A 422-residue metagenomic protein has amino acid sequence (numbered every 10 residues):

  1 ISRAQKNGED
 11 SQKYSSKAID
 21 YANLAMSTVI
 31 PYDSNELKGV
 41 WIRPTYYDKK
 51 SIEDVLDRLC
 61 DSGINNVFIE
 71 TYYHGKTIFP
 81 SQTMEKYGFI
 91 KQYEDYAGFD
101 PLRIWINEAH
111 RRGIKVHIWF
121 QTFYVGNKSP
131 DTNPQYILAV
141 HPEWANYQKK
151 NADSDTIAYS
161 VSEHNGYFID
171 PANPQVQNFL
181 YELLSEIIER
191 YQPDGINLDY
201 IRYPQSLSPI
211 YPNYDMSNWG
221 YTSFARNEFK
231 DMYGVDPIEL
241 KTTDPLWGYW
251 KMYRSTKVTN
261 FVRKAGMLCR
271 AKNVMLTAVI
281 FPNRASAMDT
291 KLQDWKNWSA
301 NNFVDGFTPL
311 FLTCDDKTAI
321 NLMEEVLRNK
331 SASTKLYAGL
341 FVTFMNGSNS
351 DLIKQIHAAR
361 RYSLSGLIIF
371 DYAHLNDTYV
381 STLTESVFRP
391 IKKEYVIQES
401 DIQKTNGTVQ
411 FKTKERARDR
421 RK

Functional and structural regions predicted by a protein language model:
I1-N65, I69, V409-F411, E415-R421: Mature N-terminal, pre-catalytic/accessory segment of carbohydrate-active enzymes
N35-K38, Y47, I118-R190: Active-site-adjacent "subsite" loops/lids of carbohydrate-active enzymes
K38-Y47, M84-G98, S162-Y181, D244-V258 (+2 more regions): The substrate-binding groove and active-site-proximal loops of carbohydrate-active enzymes, especially glycoside
Y46-S62, F89-R112, T256-R263: Aromatic- and glycine-enriched glycan-recognition loops and surfaces that form the carbohydrate-binding subsites
S62-A97: Aromatic-lined carbohydrate-binding/catalytic grooves of carbohydrate-active enzymes
T77, Y211-G347: Glycoside hydrolase catalytic-domain groove-lining segments
F79-I90, Y124-S160, Y200-L240: Aromatic- and acidic-residue-enriched segments that line the glycan-binding/catalytic groove of carbohydrate-active
F303-N321, E325-V326, A332-R418: Substrate-binding cleft of secreted/luminal carbohydrate-active enzymes
